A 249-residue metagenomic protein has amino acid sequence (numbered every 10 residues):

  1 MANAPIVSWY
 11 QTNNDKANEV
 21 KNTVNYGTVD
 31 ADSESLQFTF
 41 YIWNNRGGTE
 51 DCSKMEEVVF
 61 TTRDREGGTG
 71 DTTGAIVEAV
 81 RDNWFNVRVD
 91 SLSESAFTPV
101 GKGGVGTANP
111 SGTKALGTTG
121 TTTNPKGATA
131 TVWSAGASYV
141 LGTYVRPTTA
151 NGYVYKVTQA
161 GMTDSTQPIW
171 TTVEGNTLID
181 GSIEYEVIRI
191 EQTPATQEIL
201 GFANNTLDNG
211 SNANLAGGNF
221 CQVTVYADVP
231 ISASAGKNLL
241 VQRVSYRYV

Functional and structural regions predicted by a protein language model:
P5-D64, A128-V132: Beta-sheet-dominated interaction scaffolds and their linkers
Y10-N13, G47-A128, I188-C221: Surface-exposed binding patches on compact interaction domains or structured appendages
V20-N22, D32-T39, N219-V223, A233-V244: Short, solvent-exposed loop/turn segments enriched in Ser/Thr/Gly
V20-T28, N205-S211, Y226-A227: Short structured motifs
F40-Y41, N45, T148-A150, Y226: Short, surface-exposed secondary-structure boundary micro-motifs
N44-R46, A227-I231, V244-Y248: Beta-strand elements of well-folded, non-transmembrane domains
E50-C52, N151-T158, S232-S234: Short, Lys/Arg- and Gly-enriched loop/turn segments at beta-strand edges
P125-Q192: Tryptophan-rich substrate-binding surfaces of secreted polymer-degrading and adhesive proteins
